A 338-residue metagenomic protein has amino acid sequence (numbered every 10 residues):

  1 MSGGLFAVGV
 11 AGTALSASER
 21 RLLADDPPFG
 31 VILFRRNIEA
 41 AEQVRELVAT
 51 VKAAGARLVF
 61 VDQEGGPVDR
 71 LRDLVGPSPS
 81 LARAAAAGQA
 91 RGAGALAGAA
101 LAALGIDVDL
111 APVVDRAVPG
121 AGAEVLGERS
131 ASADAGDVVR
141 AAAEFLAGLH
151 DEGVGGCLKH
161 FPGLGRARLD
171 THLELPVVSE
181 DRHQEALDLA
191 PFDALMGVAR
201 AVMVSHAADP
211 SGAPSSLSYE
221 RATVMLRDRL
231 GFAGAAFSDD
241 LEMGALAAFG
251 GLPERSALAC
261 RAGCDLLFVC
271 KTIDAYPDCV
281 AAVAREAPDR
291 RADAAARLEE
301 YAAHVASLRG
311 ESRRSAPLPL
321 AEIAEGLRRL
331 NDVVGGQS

Functional and structural regions predicted by a protein language model:
M1-F29, S218, A248-S338: Preference for extracellular/luminal or secreted protein segments
M1-F60, G65-V75, S338: N-terminal hydrophobic targeting/anchoring segments and the immediately downstream early-domain regions of hydrolases
G4-V10, F29-L33, R57-Q63, V108-P112 (+4 more regions): Hydrophobic faces of well-ordered beta-strands that scaffold small-molecule active sites in alpha/beta enzyme cores
V31, D62, L101, G163 (+3 more regions): Divalent metal-coordination and catalytic microenvironments
R36-A53, D137-R290: Second-shell residues forming the walls of enzyme active-site clefts
K52-G76, A90-V118, V138, A142-P162: Glycine-rich, aromatic-flanked loop segments that form ligand/cofactor-binding clefts across common enzyme folds
V75-A87, E128-S132: A charged helix-plus-loop insertion that forms the helical arch/lid used to bind and gate nucleic-acid substrates
V108-S132, G156, H160-V178: Short glycine/serine-rich loop/turn segments
